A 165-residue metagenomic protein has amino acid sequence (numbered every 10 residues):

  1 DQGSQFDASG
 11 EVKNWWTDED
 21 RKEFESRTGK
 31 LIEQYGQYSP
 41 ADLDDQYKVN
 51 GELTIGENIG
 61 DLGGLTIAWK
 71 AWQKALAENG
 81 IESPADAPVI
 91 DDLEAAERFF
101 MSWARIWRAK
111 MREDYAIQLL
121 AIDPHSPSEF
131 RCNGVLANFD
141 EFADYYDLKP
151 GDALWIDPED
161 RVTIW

Functional and structural regions predicted by a protein language model:
D1-W165: Zinc-dependent metallohydrolase catalytic domains
